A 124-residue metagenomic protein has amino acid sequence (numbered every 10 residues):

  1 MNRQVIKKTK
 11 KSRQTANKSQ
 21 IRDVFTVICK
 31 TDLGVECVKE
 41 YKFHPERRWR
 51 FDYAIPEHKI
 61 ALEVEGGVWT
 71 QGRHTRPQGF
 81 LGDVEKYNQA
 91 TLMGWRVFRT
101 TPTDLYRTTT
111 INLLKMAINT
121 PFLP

Functional and structural regions predicted by a protein language model:
M1-P124: Nucleic-acid endo/exonuclease domains
